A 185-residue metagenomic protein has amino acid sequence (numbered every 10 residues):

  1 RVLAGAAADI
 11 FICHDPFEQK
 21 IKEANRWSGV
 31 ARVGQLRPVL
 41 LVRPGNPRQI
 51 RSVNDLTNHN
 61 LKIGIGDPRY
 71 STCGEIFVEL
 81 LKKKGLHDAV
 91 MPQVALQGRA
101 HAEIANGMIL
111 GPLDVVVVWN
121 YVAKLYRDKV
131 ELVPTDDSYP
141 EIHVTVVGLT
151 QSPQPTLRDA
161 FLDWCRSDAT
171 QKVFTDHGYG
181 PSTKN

Functional and structural regions predicted by a protein language model:
R1-A7, D15-L36, V42-N185: Exported/periplasmic ABC-transporter solute-binding proteins
